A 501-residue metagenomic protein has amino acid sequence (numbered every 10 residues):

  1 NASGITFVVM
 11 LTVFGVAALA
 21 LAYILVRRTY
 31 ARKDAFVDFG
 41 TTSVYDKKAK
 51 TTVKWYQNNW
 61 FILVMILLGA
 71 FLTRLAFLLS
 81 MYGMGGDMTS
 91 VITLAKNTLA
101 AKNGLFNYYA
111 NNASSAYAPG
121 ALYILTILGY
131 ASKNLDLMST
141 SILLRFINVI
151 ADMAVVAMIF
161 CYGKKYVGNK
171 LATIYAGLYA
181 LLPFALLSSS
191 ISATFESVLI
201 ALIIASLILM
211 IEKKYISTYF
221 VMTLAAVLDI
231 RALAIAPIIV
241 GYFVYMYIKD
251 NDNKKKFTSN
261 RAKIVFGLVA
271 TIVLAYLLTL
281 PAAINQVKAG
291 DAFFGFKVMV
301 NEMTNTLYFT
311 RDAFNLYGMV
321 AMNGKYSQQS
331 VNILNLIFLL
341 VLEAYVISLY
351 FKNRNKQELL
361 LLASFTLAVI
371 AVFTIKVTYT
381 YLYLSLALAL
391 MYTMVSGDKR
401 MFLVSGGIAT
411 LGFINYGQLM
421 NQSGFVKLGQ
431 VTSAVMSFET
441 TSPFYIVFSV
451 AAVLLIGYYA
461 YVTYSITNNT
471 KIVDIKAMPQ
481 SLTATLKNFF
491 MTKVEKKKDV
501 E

Functional and structural regions predicted by a protein language model:
A2-K297, Y326, V331-F490, D499-E501: Multi-pass membrane glycosyltransferase architecture that uses lipid-linked
K297-N335: Membrane-lumen/periplasm interface segments of multi-pass, membrane-embedded glycan/lipid transferases
